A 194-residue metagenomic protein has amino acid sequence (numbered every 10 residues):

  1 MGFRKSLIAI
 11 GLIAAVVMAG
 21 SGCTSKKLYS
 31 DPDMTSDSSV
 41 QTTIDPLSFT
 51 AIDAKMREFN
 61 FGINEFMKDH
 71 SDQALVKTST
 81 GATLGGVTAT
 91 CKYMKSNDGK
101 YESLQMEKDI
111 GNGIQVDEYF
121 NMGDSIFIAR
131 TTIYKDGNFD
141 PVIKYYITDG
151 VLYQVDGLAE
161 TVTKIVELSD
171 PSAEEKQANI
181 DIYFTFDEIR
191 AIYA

Functional and structural regions predicted by a protein language model:
M1-I8: Bacterial N-terminal signal peptides that target proteins for export
I8-V17: Hydrophobic helical h-region of N-terminal Sec-dependent signal peptides in bacterial secretory/periplasmic proteins
A19-G22: C-terminal motif of bacterial Sec signal peptides marking the signal peptidase cleavage site
T24-K26: Bacterial signal peptide processing site
L28-T88, K135-A194: Long terminal segments
V87-T90, S103, N112-D117, N138-I143: Short, surface-exposed coil-to-beta transition loops
K92-K95, E118-M122, I143-D149: Aromatic-rich beta-strand edge motifs centered on tyrosine
Y101-A129: Mid-length scaffold segments of soluble, non-membrane domains
